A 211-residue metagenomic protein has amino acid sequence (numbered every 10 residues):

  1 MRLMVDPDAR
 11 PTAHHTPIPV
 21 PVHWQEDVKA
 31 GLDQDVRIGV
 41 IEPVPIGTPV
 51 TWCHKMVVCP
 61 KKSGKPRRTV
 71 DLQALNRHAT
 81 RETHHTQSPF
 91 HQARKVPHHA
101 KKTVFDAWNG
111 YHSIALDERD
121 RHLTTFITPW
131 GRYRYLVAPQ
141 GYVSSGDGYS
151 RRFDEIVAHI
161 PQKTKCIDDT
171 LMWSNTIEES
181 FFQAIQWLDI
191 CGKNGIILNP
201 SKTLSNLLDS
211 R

Functional and structural regions predicted by a protein language model:
M1-A13, C59-R67, F105-Y135, G146-I160: Reverse-transcriptase-like RNA-dependent polymerase core
M1-H84, K163-D169, W173, D209-S210: Reverse-transcribing Pol proteins
L3, D35, M56, R68-D71 (+9 more regions): Mobile genetic element proteins and their domesticated derivatives, centered on retroelements and DNA transposons
H14-P21, Y135-V143: Short histidine-centered catalytic/ligand-binding loop motif
E42-P45, G146-Q186, C191, I197: Active-site palm subdomain of RNA-directed nucleic acid polymerases
R77-P89, A138-E155: Active-site beta-loop-alpha junctions of metal-dependent nucleic acid enzymes, especially the RNase H-like/DDE
T80, G195-R211: A conserved non-catalytic segment of reverse transcriptases and RNA-directed RNA polymerases corresponding to the late
A93-K101: Structured nucleic-acid-interacting core domains from mobile-element enzymes and related host factors, especially RNase
